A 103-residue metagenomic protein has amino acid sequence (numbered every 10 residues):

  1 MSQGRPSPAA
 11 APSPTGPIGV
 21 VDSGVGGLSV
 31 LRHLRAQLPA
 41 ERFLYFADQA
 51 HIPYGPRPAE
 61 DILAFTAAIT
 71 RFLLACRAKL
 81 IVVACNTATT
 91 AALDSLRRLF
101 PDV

Functional and structural regions predicted by a protein language model:
M1-V103: Non-catalytic structural scaffold of enzyme domains
